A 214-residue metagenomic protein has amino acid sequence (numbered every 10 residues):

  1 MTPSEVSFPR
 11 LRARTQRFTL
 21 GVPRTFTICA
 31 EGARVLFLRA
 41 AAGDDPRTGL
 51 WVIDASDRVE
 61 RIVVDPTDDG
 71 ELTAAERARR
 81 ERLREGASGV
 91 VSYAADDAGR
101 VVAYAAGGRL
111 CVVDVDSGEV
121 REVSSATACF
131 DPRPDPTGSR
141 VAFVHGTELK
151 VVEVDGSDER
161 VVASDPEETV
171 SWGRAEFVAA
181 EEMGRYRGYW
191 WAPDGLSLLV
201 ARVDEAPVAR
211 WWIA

Functional and structural regions predicted by a protein language model:
M1-A214: Beta-propeller folds
